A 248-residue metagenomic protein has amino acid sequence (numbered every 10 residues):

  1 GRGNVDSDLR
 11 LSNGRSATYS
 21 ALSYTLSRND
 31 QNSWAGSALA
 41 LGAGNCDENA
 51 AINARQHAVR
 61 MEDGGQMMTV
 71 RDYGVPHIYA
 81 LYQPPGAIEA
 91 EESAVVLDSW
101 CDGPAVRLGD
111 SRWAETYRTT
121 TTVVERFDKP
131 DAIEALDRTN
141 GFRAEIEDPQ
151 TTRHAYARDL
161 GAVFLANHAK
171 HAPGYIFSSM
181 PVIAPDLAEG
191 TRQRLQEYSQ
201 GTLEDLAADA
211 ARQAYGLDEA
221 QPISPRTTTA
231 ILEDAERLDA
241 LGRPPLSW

Functional and structural regions predicted by a protein language model:
G1-W248: A structural boundary/capping signal
